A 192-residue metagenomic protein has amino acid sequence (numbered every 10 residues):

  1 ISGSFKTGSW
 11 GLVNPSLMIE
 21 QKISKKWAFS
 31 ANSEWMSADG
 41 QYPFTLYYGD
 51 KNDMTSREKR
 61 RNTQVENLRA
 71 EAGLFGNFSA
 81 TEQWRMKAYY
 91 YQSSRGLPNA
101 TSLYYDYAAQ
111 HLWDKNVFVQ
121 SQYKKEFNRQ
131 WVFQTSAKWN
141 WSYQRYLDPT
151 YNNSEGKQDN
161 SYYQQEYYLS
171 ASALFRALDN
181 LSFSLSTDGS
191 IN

Functional and structural regions predicted by a protein language model:
I1, V13, K25-F29, L68 (+4 more regions): Outer-envelope beta-barrel architecture signal
I1-F44, Q64-A70: Outer-membrane beta-barrel translocator/receptor signature
G3-T7, L17, A31-S37, M86-Q92 (+2 more regions): Transmembrane beta-barrel strands of outer-membrane/channel proteins
L17-Q21, A72-G76, V119-K125, L169-A177: Residues on the lipid-exposed face of transmembrane beta-strands in outer-membrane beta-barrel proteins
A38-F44, G49-K51, S56-R69, F75-F133 (+1 more regions): Flexible loop and strand-edge segments within Gram-negative outer membrane beta-barrel domains
Y89, S161-Y168, S172-L174, G189: C-terminal low-complexity, acidic/polar tails when present
L174-N192: Exposed, low-structure sequence patches enriched in small/polar residues
